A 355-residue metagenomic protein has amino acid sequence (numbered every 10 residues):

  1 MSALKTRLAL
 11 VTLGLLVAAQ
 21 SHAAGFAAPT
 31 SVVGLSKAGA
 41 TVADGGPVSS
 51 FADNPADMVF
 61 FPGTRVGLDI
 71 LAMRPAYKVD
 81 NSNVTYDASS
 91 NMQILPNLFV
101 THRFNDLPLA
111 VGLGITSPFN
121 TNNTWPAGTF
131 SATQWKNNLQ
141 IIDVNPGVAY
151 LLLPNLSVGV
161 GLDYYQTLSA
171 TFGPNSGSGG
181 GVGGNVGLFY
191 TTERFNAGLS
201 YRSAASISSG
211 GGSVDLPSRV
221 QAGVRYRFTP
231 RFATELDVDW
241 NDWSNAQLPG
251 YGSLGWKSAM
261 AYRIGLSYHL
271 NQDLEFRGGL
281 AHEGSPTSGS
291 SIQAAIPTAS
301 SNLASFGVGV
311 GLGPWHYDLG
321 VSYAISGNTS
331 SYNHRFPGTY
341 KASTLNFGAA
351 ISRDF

Functional and structural regions predicted by a protein language model:
M1-H22: Gram-negative bacterial Sec-dependent N-terminal signal peptides
A24-A38, V79-T85, M92-F355: Outer-membrane beta-barrel porins/channels
A27-T41, V59-A76: Transmembrane beta-strand segments of Gram-negative outer membrane beta-barrel proteins
V42-D44, F51-T64, V100-N105: Outer-membrane beta-barrel pore proteins
A43-G46, V144: Short hydrophobic "helix-edge" motifs at membrane interfaces and signal-peptide entry regions
V48-S49, G63-R74, Q93-N97, P108-G112: A common structural microfeature
